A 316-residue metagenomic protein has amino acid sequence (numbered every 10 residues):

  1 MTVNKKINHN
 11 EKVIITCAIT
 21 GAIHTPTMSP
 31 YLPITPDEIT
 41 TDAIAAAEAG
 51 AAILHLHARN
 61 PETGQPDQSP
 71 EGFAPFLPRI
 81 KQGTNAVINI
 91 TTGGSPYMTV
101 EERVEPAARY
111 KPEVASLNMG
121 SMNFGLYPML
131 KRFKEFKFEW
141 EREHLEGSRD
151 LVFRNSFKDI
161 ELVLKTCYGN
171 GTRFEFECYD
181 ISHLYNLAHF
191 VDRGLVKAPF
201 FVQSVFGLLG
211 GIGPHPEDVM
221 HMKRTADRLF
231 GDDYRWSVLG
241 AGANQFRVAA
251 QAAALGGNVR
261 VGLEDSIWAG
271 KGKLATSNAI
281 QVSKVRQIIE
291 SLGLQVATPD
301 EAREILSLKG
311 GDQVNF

Functional and structural regions predicted by a protein language model:
K5-Y31, K134-W140, E146: N-terminal small/glycine-rich loop or linker at the start of catalytic domains across soluble metabolic enzymes
C17, Q65-I90, V163, C167 (+2 more regions): Alpha-helix-loop-beta-strand connector modules within alpha/beta enzyme cores
G21-T40, T92-V100, R149-R154, E175 (+3 more regions): Active-site mouth loops of central-metabolism enzymes
T27, A52-A74, V205-G210, I267-K271: Glycine-rich, proline-tolerant flexible connector loops at the mouths of alpha/beta enzymes
I39, A46, H57, A115 (+3 more regions): Conserved, mostly hydrophobic/aromatic
P70-R154: Active-site beta->alpha loop and helix N-cap motifs at the rims of alpha/beta catalytic domains
S116-L263, A275: Catalytic alpha/beta core domains of metabolic enzymes, predominantly
Y185, R224-R228, R247-F316: Structured C-terminal cap/extension of enzyme domains
